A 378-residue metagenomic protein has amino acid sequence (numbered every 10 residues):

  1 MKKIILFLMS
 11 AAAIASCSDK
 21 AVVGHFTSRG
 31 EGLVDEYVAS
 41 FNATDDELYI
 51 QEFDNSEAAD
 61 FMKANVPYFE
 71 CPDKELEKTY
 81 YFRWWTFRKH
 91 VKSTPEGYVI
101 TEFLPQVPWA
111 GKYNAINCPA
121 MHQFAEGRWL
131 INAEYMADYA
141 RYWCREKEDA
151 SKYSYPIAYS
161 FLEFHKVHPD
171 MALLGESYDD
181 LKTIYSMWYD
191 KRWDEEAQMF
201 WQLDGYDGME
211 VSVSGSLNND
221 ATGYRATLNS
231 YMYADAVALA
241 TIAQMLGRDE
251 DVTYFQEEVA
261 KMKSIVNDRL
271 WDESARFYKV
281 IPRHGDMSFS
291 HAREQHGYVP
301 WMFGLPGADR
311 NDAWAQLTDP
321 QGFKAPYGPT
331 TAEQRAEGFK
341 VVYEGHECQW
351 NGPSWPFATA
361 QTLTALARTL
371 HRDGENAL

Functional and structural regions predicted by a protein language model:
M1-G24: Bacterial Sec-dependent N-terminal signal peptides
C17-G111, M171-L173, K182-M187, A243-M245 (+1 more regions): Acidic/polar, glycine-enriched structural segments that form the non-catalytic walls/loops of the carbohydrate-binding
T27-G30, V34-Y37, N55, Y113-V213 (+3 more regions): Aromatic-rich carbohydrate-recognition surfaces in CAZymes
K63, L162-E163, S214-N219, A238-L239: A short small-residue
F69-Y80, V91-E96, G127-R141, K147 (+4 more regions): Structural helix-adjacent loops and short alpha-helical linkers that scaffold large soluble proteins
K74-Y113, G127-C144, D190-Y224, S264-S354: Extended glycan-interaction surfaces of carbohydrate-active proteins
F82-K89, D180-K191, Y231, A238-T241 (+1 more regions): Alpha-helical scaffold segments in carbohydrate-active enzymes
T222-S230, L239, D249: Structured, solvent-exposed acidic/aromatic patches
